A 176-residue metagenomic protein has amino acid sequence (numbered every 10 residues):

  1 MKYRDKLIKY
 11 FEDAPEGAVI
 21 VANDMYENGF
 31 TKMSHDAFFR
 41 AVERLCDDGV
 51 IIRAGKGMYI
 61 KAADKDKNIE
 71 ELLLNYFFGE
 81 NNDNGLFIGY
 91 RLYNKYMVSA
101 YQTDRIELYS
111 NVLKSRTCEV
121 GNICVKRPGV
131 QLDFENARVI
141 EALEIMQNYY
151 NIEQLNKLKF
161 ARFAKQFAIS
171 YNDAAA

Functional and structural regions predicted by a protein language model:
K2-G79: Short beta-edge/loop segments at beta->alpha junctions of small alpha/beta modules that act as binding/recognition
R4, E70-E71, G89, V139 (+1 more regions): Alpha-helix initiation and N-capping motif
D24, R91, E141-I145: A general alpha-helix detector
F30, M97, Q147: Hydrophobic/aromatic-lined pockets within catalytic cores
R53-M58, F78-V120: Short gly/ser-rich loop at a beta-strand->alpha-helix junction or flexible surface loop bordering the NTP-binding
A63, S110, R127-G129: Pocket-edge structural micro-motifs
I123: Acidic/polar active-site rim loop that often engages polyanionic ligands
K126-A176: Hydrophobic alpha-helical interaction segments
